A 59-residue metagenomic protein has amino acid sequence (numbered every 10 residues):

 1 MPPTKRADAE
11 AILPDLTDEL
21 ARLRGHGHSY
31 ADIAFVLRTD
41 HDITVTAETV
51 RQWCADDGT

Functional and structural regions predicted by a protein language model:
M1-D18: Basic, amphipathic alpha-helix used for nucleic-acid engagement in HTH/winged-helix/SANT-Myb modules and analogous
E19-H28: Short alpha-helical segment immediately N-terminal to, or the first helix within, an HTH/HTH-like DNA-binding domain
L20, I43-T59: Major-groove recognition helix of helix-turn-helix-like DNA-binding domains
H28-D32, D57: Conserved N-terminal glycine/acidic-rich loop preference
A31-T44: DNA-recognition alpha helix
